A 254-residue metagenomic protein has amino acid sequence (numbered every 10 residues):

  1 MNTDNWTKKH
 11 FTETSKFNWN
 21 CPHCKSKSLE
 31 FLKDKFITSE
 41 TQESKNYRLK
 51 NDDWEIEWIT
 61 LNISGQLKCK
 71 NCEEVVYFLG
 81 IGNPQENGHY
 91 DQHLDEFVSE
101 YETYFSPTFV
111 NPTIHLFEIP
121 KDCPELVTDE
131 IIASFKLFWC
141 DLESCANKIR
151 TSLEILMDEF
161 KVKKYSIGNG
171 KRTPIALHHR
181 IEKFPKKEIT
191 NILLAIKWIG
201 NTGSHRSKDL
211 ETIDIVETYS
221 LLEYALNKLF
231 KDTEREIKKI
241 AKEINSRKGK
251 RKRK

Functional and structural regions predicted by a protein language model:
T3-W6, F17, H23-W58: Short recognition patches in nucleic-acid-associated and regulatory proteins
T14-N20, N62-G65: Short metal-coordination and nucleic-acid-contact micro-motifs, chiefly zinc-binding Cys/His arrays
P22-K25, L67-K70: Cys/His/Pro-rich metal-binding microdomains
K68-L126: Helix-loop junctions and short alpha-helical segments
F109, D158-L194, W198: Short, charged amphipathic alpha-helical segments flanked by flexible coils
P124-L142: A long, hydrophobic alpha-helical segment
L142-K164, G203: Hydrophobic alpha-helical packing segments in soluble, helical-rich domains
N191-S246: Charge-enriched, short contiguous segments at helix-coil
